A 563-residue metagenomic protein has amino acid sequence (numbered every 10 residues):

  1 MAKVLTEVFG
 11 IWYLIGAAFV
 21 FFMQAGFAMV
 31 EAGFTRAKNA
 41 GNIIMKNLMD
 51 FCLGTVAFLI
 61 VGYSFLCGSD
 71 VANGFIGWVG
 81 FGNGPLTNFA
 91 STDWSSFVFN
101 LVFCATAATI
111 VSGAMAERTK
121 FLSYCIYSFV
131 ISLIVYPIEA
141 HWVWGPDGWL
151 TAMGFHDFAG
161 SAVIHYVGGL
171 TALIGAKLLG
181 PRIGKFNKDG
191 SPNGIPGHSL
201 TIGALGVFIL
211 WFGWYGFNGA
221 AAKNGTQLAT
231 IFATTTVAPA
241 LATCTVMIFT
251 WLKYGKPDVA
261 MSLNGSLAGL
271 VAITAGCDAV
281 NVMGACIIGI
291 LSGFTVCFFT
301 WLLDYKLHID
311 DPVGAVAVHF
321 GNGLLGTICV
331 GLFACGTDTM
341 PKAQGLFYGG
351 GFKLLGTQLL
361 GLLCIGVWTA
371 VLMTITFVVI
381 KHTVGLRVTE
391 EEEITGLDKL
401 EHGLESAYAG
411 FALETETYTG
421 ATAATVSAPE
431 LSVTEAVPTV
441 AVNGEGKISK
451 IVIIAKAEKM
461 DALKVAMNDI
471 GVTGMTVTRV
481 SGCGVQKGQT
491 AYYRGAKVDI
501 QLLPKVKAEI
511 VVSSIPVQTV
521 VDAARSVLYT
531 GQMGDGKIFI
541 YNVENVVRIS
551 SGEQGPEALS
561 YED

Functional and structural regions predicted by a protein language model:
M1-N443: Glycine- and aromatic-enriched membrane alpha-helices
L400-A407, T417-D563: Positively charged, small/polar-rich N-terminal and surface patches that mediate targeting and assembly and bind
